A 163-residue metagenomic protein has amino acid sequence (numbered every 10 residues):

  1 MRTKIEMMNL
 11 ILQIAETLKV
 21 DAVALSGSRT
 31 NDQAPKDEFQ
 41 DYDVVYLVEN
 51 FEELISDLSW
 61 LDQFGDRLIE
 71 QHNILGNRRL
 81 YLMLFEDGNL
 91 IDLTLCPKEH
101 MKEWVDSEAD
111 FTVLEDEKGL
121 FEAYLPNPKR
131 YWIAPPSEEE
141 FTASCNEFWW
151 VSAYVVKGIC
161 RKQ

Functional and structural regions predicted by a protein language model:
M1-L18, S26-F39, V45-E99: Metal-dependent nucleotidyltransferase catalytic core
Q63-Q163: Conserved NTP/Mg2+-binding pocket subregion across the NTase superfamily
